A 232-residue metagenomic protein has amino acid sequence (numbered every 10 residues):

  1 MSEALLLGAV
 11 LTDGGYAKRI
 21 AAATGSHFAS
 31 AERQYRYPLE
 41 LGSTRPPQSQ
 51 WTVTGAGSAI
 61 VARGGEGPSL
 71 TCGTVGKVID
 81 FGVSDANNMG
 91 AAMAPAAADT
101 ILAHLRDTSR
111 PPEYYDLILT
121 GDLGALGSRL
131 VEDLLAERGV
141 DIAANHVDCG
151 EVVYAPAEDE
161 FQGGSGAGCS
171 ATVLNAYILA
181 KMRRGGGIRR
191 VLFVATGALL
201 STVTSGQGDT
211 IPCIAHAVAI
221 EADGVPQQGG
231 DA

Functional and structural regions predicted by a protein language model:
M1-A22, V61, S165-G186: Active-site-proximal alpha-helical scaffold in enzymes
M1-Q50: A generic, well-ordered mixed alpha/beta core segment in the N-terminal half of proteins
T24-R33, G76, A195-L200, G224: Acidic, glycine-rich active-site loops and adjacent beta-strand->loop/helix elements that engage anionic groups
L41-L102, D107-R110, V140-V152, A157 (+2 more regions): Condensing-enzyme catalytic core mediating Claisen C-C bond formation in acyl metabolism
A97-V131: Oxyanion-binding "anion nests"
L123-R138, V203-T210: Short glycine/threonine-rich loop-to-helix capping motif typified by GTGT followed within a few residues by an Asp-Pro
A171, Y177-Q207: Internal helix-turn-beta structural module
